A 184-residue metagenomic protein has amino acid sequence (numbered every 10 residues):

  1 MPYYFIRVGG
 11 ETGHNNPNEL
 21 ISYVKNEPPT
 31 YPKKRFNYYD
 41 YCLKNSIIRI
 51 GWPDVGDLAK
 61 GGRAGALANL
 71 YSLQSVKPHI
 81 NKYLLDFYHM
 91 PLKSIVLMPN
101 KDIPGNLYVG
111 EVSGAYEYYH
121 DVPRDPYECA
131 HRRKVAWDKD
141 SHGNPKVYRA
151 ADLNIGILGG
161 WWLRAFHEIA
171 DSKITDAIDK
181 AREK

Functional and structural regions predicted by a protein language model:
M1-I47, P126-K184: Contiguous surface segments at macromolecular interaction interfaces
R49-D138: Structured alpha/beta reader/binder surfaces that contact nucleic acids or chromatin modification marks
